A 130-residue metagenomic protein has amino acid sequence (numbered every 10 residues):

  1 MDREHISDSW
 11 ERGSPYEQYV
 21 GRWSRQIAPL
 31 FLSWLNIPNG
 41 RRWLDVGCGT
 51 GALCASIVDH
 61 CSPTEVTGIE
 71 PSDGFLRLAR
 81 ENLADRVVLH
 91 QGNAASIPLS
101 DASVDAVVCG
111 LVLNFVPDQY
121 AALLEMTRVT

Functional and structural regions predicted by a protein language model:
M1-G13: N-terminal, positively charged/glycine-rich alpha-helical extensions of SAM-dependent methyltransferases
W10-R22: Class I SAM-dependent methyltransferase Rossmann-like catalytic core, especially the SAM/SAH-binding loop
R22-R41, S56: Conserved alpha-helix/loop element of class I SAM-dependent methyltransferases that forms part of the SAM/SAH-binding
L35-I37, C61, L83, T130: A generic alpha-to-beta junction signature in SAM-dependent methyltransferases
R42-I97, Y120-L124: Class I SAM-dependent methyltransferase SAM/SAH-binding core
A95-V107: A short acidic, Gly/Pro-enriched loop at the edge of an enzyme's catalytic core that lines a small-molecule cofactor
D105-Q119: A short SAM/SAH-binding and catalytic strip from SAM-dependent methyltransferases
